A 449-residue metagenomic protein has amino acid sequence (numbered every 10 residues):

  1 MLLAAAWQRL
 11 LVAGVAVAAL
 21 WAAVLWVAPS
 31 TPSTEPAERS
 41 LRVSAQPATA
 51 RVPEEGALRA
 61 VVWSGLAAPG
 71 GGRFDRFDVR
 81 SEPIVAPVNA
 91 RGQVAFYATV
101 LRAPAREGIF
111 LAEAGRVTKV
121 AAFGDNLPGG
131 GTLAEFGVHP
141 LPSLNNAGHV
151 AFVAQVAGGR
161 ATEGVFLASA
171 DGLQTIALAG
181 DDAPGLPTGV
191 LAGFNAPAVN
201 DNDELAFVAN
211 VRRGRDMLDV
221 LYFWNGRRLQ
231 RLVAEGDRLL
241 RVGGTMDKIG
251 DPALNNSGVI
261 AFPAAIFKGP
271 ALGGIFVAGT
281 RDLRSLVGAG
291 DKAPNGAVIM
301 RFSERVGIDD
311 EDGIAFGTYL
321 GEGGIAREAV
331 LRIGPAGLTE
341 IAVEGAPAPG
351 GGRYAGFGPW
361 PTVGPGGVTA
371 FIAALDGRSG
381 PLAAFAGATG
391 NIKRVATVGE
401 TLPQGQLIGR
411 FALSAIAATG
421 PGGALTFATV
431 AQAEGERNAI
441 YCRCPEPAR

Functional and structural regions predicted by a protein language model:
L2-G14: N-terminal Sec-pathway targeting helices
G14-L25: Bacterial N-terminal signal peptides
V24-A45: Signal peptide processing junction and immediate N-terminal pro/mature segment of secreted/exported proteins
S40-R449: Conserved "turn/edge" positions that cap or connect secondary-structure elements within repeat/scaffolded domains
